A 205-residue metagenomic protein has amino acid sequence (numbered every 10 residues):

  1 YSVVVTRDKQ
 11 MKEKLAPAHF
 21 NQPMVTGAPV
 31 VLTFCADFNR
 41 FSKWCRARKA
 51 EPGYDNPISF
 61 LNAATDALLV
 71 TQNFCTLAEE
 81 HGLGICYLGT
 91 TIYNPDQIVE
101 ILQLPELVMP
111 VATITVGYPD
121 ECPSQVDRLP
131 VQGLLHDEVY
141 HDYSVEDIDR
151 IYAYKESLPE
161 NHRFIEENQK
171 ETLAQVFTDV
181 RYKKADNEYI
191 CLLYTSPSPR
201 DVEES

Functional and structural regions predicted by a protein language model:
Y1-L68: Glycine/small-residue-rich phosphate/adenosyl-binding loop
V3, L32, D55-I101, I114: Small-aliphatic-rich amphipathic alpha-helix that forms the alpha element of a beta-alpha
A28, P105-C122: A glycine-rich helix N-cap at a beta->alpha junction
S42, P95-Q97, D120-Q125: Short acidic/glycine-rich loop or secondary-structure boundary segments that cap or lie
P119-Y152: C-terminal domain-closing interface element
S144-E171: A conserved mid-domain beta-alpha-beta active-site/ligand-binding segment of alpha/beta enzyme cores
R163-L193: C-terminal alpha-helical cap/extension of soluble enzyme domains
Y194-D201: Conserved small/polar residues in nucleotide/adenosyl-binding loops
